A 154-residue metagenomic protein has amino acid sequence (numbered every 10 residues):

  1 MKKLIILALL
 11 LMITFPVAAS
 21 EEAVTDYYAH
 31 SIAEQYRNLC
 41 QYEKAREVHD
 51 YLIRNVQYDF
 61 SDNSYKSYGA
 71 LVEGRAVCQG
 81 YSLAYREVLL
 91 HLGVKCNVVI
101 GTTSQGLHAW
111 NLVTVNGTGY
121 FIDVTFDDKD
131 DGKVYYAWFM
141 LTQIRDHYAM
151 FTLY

Functional and structural regions predicted by a protein language model:
M1-K2, E43: Generic cytosolic/nucleocytoplasmic N-terminal low-complexity/intrinsically disordered segments
K2-A19: Sec-dependent N-terminal signal peptides of Gram-positive bacterial secreted proteins and lipoproteins
V17, E21-Y27, C78, F126-Y154: Intrinsically disordered, low-complexity repeat and linker tracts
E21-A70: Secondary-structure boundary elements
D62-H91: Conserved active-site-adjacent core of cysteine acyl-enzyme catalytic domains
G80-Q143: Hydrophobic/aromatic-rich core segments of domains that either
